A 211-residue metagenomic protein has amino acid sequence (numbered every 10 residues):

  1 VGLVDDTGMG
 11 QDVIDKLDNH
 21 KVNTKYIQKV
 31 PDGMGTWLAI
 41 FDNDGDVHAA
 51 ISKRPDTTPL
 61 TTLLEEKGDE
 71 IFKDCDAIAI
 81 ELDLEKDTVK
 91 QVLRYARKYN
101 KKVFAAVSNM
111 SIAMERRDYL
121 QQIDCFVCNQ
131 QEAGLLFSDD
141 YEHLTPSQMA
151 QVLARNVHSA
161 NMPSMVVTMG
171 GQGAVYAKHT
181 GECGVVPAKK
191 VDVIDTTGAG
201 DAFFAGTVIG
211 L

Functional and structural regions predicted by a protein language model:
V1-D76, R94: Conserved N-terminal subdomain of the carbohydrate kinase-like
K16-N19, D42-D46, L120-D124, H143-P146 (+1 more regions): Short, hinge-like loop/turn segments at secondary-structure boundaries
N23, K102, C183: Residue-level detector of anion-binding/catalytic polar loops
K53-T57, S108-M110, Q131-A133, K189-V191: Short, acidic/turn-prone active-site loops that include or flank metal/cofactor- and phosphate-binding residues
E70-I71, D118-Y119, H158: Structural alpha-helical scaffold elements that stabilize or flank donor/cofactor-binding regions in carbohydrate
A77-V152, Q172-A174: Conserved beta-alpha-beta core of the PfkB/ribokinase-like small-molecule kinase fold
I112, D139-L211: Conserved phosphate-binding/catalytic region of the ribokinase-like
